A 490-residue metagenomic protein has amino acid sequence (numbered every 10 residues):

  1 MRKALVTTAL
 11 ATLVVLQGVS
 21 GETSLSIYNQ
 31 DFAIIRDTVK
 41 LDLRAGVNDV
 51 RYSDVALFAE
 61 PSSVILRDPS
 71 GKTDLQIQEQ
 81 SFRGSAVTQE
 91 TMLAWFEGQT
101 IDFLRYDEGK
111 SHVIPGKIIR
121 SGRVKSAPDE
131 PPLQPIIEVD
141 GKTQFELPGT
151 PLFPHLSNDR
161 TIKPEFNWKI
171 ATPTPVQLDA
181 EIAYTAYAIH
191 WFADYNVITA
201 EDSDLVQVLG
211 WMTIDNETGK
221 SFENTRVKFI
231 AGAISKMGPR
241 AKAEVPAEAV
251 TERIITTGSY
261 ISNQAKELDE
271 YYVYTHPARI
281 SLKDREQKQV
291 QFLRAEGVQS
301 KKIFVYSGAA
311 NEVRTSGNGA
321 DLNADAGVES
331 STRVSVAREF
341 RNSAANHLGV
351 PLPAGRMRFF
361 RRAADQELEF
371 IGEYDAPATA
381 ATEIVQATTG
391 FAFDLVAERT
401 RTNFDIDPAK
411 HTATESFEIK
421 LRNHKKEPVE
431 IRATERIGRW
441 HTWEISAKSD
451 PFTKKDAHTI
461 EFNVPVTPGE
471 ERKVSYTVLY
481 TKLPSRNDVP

Functional and structural regions predicted by a protein language model:
R2-A4, L10-P490: Long, intrinsically disordered, low-complexity accessory segments associated with secretion and vesicular trafficking
